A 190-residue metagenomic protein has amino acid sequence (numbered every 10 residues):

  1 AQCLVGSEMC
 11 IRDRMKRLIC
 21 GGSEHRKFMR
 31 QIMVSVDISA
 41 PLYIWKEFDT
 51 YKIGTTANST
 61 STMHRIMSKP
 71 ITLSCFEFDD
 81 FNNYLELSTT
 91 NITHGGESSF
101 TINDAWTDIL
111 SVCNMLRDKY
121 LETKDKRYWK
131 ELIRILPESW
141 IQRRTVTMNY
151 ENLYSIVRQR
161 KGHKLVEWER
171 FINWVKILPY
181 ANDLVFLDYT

Functional and structural regions predicted by a protein language model:
A1, S7-T190: Family-specific signature for flavin-dependent thymidylate synthase
